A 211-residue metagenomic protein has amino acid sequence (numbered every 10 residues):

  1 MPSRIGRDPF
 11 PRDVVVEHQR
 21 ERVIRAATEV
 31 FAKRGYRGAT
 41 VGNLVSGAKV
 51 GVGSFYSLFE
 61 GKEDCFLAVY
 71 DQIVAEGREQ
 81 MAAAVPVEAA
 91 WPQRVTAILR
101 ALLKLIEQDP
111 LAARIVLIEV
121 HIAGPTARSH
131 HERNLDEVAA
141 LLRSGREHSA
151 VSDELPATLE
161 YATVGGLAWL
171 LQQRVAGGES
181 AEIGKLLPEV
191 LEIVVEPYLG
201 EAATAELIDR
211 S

Functional and structural regions predicted by a protein language model:
M1-R7, K104, Q108, A140-E147 (+1 more regions): C-terminal peripheral helix-coil segments that are non-catalytic and often amphipathic
Q19, V23-F31, G77, L102: Short hydrophobic clusters on alpha-helical segments that form packing/core surfaces in small helical domains
R22, V30-D64, A68: Helix-turn-helix
F31, Y36, G77-R78, A112-V116 (+2 more regions): Short, structured motif recognition centered on aromatic/hydrophobic residues
F59, F66-E76, V116, G124-H131: Alpha-helical DNA-contacting segments of helix-turn-helix folds
A68, A82-L111: Hydrophobic alpha-helical connector segments
A84-E88, V116-V120, R174-G178: Secondary-structure edge/capping motif, primarily at the C-terminal ends of alpha-helices and the immediately following
P125-H148, E154-W169, G184-I193: Amphipathic alpha-helical packing segments from all-alpha helical-bundle domains
